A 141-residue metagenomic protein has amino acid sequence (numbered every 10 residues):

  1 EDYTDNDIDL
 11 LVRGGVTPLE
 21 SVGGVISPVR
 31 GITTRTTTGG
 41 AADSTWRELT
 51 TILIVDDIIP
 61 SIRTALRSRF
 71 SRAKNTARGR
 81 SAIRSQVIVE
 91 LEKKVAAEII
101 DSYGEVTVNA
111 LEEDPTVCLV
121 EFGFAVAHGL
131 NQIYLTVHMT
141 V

Functional and structural regions predicted by a protein language model:
E1-V141: Structured, hydrophobic secondary-structure cores that serve as assembly/anchoring elements
